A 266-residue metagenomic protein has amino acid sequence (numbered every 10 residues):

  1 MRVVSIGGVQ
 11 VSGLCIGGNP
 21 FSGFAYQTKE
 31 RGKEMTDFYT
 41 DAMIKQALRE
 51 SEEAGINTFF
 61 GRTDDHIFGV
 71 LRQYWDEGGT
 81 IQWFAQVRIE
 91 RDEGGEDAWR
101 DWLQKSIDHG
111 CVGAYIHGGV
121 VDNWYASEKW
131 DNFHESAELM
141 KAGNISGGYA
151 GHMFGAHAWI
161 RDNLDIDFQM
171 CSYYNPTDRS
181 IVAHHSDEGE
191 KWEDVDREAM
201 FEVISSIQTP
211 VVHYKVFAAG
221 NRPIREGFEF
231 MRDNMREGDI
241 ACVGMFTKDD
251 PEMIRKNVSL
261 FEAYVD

Functional and structural regions predicted by a protein language model:
V4-G13, R31-G32, Y39-R49, G55 (+3 more regions): Structured C-terminal cap/extension of enzyme domains
V11-G18, T58-G61, I81-V87, A114-I116 (+4 more regions): Hydrophobic faces of well-ordered beta-strands that scaffold small-molecule active sites in alpha/beta enzyme cores
D37-S127: Active-site beta->alpha loop and helix N-cap motifs at the rims of alpha/beta catalytic domains
F38-K45, I67-R91, D131-I145, D194-V212 (+1 more regions): Alpha-helix-loop-beta-strand connector modules within alpha/beta enzyme cores
G78-T80, D108-V112, K141-G143, D162-M170 (+2 more regions): Glycine-enriched alpha-helix->loop->beta-strand junction motifs that scaffold or abut catalytic
R91-G95, N144-H157, E190-D194, G220-R222: Active-site glycine- and acidic-residue-rich loops that bind and position anionic ligands or nucleotide-like cofactors
G118-V120, F168-R179, N234-D250: Glycine-rich phosphate-binding active-site loops on the catalytic face of alpha/beta enzymes
I160-K191, E202: Histidine/lysine/aspartate-rich catalytic loop segments that bind and position anionic ligands
